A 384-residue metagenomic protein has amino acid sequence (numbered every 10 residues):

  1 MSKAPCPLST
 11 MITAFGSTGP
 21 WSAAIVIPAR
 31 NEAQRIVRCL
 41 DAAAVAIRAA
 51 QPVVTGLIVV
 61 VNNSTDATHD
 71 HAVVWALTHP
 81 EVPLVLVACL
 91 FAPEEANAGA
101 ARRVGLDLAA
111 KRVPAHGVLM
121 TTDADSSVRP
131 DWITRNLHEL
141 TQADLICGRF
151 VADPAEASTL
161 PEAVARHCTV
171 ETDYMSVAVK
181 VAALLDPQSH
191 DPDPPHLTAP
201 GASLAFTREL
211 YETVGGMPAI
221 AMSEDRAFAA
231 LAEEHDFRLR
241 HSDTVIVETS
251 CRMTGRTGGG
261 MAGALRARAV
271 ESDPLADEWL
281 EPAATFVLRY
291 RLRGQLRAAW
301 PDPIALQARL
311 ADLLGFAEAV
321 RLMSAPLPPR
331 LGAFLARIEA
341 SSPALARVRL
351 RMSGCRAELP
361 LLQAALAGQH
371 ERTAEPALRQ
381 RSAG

Functional and structural regions predicted by a protein language model:
C6-A14, E32-R48, G56, D70-H71: Short, well-formed alpha-helical segments that are part of the catalytic scaffolds of diverse glycosyltransferases
A43-P93: Acidic donor-binding segment of Leloir-type glycosyltransferases
A67, A115-H116, T122-H138: Acidic donor-binding/catalytic loop of UDP-sugar-dependent glycosyltransferases, especially processive GT2
D131-V170: Conserved donor NDP-sugar-binding/catalytic core segment of glycosyltransferases
R166-H196: Short, flexible, basic/aromatic active-site loop/helix in glycosyltransferases
T198-V214: Conserved nucleotide-sugar donor-binding and metal-coordinating catalytic region shared by glycosyltransferases
M222-F228: Acidic donor-binding loop at a coil-to-helix junction in glycosyltransferase catalytic cores that engages
A267-G384: Terminal low-complexity segments of carbohydrate-biosynthetic enzymes
